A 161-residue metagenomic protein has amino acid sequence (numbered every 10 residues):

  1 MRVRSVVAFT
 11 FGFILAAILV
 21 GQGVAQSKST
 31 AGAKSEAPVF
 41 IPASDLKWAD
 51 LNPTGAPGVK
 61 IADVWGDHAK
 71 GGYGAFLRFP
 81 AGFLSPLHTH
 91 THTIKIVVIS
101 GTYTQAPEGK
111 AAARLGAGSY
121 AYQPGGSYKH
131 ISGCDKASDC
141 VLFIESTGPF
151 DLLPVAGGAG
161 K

Functional and structural regions predicted by a protein language model:
M1-S5: N-terminal secretory signal peptides that target proteins for export/translocation
A8-I18: Bacterial N-terminal signal peptides
G23-Y73, G157-K161: A short, N-terminal "cap"/entry segment at the start of jelly-roll beta-barrel domains of the cupin/DSBH fold
Y73-H90, P124-S127: Conserved short histidine dyad/triad with adjacent acidic residue
P80-F83, H90-G109: Glycine- and acidic-residue-biased ligand/ion/polar-headgroup-sensing regions
S85-L87, T104-A106, K129-D135: Short beta-strand His + acidic residue motifs that chelate non-heme Fe in jelly-roll/DSBH and cupin folds
E108-S127: Short acidic-glycine-tyrosine-enriched beta hairpin
G125-F150: Ligand-binding loop in jelly-roll beta-barrel domains
